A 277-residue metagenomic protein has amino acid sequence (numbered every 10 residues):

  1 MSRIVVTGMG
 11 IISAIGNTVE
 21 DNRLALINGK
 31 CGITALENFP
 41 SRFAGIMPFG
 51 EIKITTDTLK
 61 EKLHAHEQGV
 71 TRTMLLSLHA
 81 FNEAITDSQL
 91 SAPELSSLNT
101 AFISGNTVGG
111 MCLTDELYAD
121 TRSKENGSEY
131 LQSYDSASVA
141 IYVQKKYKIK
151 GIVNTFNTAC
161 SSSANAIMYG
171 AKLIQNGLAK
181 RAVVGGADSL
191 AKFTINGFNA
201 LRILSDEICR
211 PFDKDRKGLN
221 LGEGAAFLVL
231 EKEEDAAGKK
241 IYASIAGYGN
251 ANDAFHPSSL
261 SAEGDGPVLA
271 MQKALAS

Functional and structural regions predicted by a protein language model:
M1-H66, S88, E234-S244: ACP-dependent fatty acid/polyketide chain-elongation machinery
M1-R3, S97-T100, N126, I149-I152 (+5 more regions): Short coil/turn connectors at secondary-structure junctions
M1-V6, G69-E94: N-terminal amphipathic, basic-rich helices that act as targeting or association modules
R3-T7, K30-L36, I208-S277: Condensing-enzyme catalytic core mediating Claisen C-C bond formation in acyl metabolism
G10, I103-G105, N157, A182-D188 (+2 more regions): Short beta-strand segments
T34-H79, G109-K124, S128-Y169, L178 (+2 more regions): Conserved catalytic cysteine-centered active-site region of acyl-thioester-dependent Claisen-condensing enzymes
L76-S88, V139-A140, E263-S277: Short, well-ordered amphipathic alpha-helical segments that serve as non-catalytic structural scaffolds within diverse
